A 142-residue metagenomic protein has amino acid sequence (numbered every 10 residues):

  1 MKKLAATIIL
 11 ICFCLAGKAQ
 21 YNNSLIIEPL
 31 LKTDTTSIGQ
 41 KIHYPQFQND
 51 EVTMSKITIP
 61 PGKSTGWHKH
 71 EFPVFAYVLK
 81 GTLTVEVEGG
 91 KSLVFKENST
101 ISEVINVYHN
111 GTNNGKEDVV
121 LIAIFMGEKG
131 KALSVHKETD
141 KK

Functional and structural regions predicted by a protein language model:
L4-A6, I11-F13, G17-E51, E138-K142: A short, N-terminal "cap"/entry segment at the start of jelly-roll beta-barrel domains of the cupin/DSBH fold
L30, I59-P60, G89-N106: Short acidic-glycine-tyrosine-enriched beta hairpin
Q40, P60-K63, E71, V107-Y108: N-terminal post-signal-peptidase region of extra-cytosolic proteins
Q46-D50, K63-F75: A short beta-loop-beta micro-motif enriched in histidine and acidic residues
N49-M54, H70, V104-N106, K116-V119: Extracytoplasmic
S64-T65, T84, I101, I105-G111: Histidine-centered metal-chelating micro-motifs
F72-G89, S99: Glycine- and acidic-residue-biased ligand/ion/polar-headgroup-sensing regions
N106-G130: Ligand-binding loop in jelly-roll beta-barrel domains
